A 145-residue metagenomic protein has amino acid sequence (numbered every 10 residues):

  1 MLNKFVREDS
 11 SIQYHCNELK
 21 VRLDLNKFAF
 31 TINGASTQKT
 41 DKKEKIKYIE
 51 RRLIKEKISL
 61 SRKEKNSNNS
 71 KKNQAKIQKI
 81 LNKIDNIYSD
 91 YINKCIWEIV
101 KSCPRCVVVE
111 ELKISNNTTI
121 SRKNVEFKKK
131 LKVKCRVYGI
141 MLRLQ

Functional and structural regions predicted by a protein language model:
M1-Q145: Positively charged, helix-rich recognition surfaces that bind polyanionic ligands
